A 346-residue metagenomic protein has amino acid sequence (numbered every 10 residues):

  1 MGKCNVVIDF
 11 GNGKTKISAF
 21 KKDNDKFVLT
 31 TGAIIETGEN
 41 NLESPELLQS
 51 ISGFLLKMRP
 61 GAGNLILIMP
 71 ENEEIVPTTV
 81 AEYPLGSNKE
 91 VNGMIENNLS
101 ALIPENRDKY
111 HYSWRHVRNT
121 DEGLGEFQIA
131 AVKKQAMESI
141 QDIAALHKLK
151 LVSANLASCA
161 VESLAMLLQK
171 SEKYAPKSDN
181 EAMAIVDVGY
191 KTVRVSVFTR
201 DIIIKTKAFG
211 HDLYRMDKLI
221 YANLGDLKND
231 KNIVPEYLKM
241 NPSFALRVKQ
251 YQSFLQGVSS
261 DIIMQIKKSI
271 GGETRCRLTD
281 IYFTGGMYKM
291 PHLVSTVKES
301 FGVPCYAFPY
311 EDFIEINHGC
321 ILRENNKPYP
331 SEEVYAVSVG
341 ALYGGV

Functional and structural regions predicted by a protein language model:
M1-I35, G63, I68, S171-R215 (+1 more regions): Gly/Thr-rich phosphate-binding beta-strand-loop-beta motif of the actin/hexokinase/Hsp70
M1-N98, L102, E138: Non-catalytic, solvent-exposed interaction/assembly segments
G38-E39, M137-S163, I202-R247: Glycine-rich phosphate-binding loop plus the immediately following alpha-helix
P60-N72, A144, K150-S153, R275-G286: Short glycine-rich phosphate-binding loop at a beta-alpha junction
N72-K170, F313-I314: Active-site neighborhood for divalent-cation/phosphate handling
S163, L167-L168, Y288, A307-V346: Glycine-rich phosphate-binding/hydrolytic loop that grips phosphoryl groups
A222-N223, I233-I281, M287: Adenine-nucleotide phosphate-binding core of ATP-dependent small-molecule kinases
R277-Y306, D312: Glycine-rich phosphate-binding loops at beta-strand->alpha-helix junctions
